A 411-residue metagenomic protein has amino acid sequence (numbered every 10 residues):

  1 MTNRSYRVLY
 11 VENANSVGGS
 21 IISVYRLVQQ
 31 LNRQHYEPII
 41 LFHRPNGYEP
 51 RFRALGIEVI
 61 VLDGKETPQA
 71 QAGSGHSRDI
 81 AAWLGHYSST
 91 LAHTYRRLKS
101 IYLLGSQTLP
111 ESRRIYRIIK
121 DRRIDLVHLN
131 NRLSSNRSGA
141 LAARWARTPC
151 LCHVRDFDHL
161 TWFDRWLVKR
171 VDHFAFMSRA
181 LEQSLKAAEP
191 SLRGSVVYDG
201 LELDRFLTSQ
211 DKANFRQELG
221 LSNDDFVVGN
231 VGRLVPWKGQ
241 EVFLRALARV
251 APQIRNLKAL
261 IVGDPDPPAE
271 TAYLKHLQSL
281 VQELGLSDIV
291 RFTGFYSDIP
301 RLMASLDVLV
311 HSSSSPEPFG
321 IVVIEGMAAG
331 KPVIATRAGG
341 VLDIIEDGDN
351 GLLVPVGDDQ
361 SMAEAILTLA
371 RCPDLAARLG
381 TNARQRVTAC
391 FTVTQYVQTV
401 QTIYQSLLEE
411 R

Functional and structural regions predicted by a protein language model:
I21-R26, F226, N230-R249, A272 (+2 more regions): A conserved mid-protein helix/loop that constitutes part of the nucleotide-sugar donor-binding site
R123-L126, I289, A304-P318, K331: Acidic donor-binding loop of glycosyltransferase active sites
A180, G200: Carbohydrate-associated surface elements
L207-L221, K275-S279, T399: A short helix/loop element that forms part of the nucleotide-sugar donor recognition site in Leloir-type
Q217, S361, T368, L375-T402: A short, well-ordered alpha-helix in the C-terminal region of glycosyltransferases
P268-L274, S287-Y296, L302, L352-L353: Active-site donor-binding acidic/aromatic loop of nucleotide-activated sugar and phosphosugar transferases involved
P332-A335, I345: Short hydrophobic beta-strand element within catalytic cores of glycosyltransferases and related nucleotide-activated
D347-G348, L352-D359, T368-P373: Conserved acidic donor-binding segment of nucleotide-sugar-dependent glycosyltransferases
